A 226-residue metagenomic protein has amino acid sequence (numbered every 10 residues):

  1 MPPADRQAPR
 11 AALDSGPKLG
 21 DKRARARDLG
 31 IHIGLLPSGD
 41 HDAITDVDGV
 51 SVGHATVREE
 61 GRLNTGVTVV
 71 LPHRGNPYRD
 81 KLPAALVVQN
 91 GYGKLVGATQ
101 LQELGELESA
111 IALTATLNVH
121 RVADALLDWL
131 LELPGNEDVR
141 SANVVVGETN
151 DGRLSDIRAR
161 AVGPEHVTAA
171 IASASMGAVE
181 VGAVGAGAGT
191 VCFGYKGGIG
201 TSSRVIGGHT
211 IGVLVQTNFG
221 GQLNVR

Functional and structural regions predicted by a protein language model:
P2, R6-R226: Alpha/propeptide regions of enzymes that mature by internal proteolysis
